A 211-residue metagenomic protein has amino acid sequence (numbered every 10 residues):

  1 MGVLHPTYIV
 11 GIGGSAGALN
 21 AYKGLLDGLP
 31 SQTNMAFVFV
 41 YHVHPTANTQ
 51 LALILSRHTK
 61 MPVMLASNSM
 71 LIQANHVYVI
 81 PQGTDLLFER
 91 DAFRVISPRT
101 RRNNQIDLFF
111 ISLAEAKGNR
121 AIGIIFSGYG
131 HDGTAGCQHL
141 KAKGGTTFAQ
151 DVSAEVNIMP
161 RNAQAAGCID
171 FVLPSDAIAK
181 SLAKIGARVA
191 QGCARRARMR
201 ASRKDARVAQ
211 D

Functional and structural regions predicted by a protein language model:
M1-D211: Conserved acid/base catalytic micro-environments in cytosolic active-site loops
